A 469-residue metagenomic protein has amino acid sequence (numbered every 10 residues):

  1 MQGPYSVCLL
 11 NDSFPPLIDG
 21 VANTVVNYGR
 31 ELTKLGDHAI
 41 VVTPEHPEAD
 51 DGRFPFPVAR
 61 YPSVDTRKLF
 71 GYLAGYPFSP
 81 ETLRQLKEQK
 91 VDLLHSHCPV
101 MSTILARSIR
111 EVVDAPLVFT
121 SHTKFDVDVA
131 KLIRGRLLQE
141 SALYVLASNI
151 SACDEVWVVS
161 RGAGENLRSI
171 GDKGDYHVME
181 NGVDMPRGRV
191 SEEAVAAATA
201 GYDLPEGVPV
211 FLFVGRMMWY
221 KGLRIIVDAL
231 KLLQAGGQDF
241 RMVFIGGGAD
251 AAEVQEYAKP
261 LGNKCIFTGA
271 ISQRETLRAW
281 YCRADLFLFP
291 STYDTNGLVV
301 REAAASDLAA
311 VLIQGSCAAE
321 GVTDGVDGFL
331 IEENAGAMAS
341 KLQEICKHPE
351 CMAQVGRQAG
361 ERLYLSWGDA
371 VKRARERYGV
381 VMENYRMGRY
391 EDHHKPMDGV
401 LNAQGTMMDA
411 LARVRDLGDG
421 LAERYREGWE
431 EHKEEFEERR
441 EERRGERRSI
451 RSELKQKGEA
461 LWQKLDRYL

Functional and structural regions predicted by a protein language model:
M1-R53, P57-A59, G368, A403-L469: N-terminal subdomain of nucleotide-sugar transferases
E45, G162, G182: Carbohydrate-associated surface elements
P116-V118, D126-S148: Nucleotide-sugar donor phosphate/pyrophosphate-binding loop at the beta->alpha transition of glycosyltransferases
I150, A270, A279-A284: Short alpha-helical donor nucleotide-sugar binding micro-motif in glycosyltransferases
A252-I271: Nucleotide-activated donor-binding/catalytic signature segment of Leloir-type glycosyltransferases, i.e., the conserved
T292: Aromatic "clamp/platform" in nucleotide-sugar-dependent glycosyltransferases that forms part of the donor/acceptor
A309-I313: Short hydrophobic beta-strand element within catalytic cores of glycosyltransferases and related nucleotide-activated
D324-G325, F329-A335, E344-P349: Conserved acidic donor-binding segment of nucleotide-sugar-dependent glycosyltransferases
